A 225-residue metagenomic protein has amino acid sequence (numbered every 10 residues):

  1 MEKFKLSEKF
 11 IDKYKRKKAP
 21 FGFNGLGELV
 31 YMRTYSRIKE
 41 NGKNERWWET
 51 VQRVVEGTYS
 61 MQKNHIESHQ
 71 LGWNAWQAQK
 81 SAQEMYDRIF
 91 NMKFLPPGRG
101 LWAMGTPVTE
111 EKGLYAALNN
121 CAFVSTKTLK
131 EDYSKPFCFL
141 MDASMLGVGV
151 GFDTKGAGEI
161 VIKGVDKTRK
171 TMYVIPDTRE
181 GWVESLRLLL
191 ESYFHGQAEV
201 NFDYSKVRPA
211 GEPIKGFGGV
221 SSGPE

Functional and structural regions predicted by a protein language model:
M1-E225: Extended catalytic cores of very large enzyme megasubunits
